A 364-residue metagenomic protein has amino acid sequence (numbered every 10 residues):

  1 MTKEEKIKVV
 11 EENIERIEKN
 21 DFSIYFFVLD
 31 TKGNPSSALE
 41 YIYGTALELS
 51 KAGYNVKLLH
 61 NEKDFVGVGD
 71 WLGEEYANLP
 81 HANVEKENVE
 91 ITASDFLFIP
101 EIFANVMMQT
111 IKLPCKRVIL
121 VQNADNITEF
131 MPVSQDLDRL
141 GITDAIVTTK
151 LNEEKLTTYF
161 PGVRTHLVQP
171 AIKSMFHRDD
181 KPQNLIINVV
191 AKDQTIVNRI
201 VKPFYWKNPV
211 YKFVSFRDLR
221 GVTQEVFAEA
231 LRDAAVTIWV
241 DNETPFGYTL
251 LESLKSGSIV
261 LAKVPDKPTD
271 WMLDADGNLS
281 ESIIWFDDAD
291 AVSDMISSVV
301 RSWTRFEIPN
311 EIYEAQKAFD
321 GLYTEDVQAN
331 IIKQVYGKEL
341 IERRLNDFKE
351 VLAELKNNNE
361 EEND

Functional and structural regions predicted by a protein language model:
K6-N13, K57, F65-I142: Extended catalytic core of nucleotide-activated donor transferases of GT-like folds
V28-Y41: A short, glycine/small-residue-rich beta-strand->loop->alpha-helix junction that serves as a flexible
S37, D290, R301-E360: A charged, aromatic-enriched C-terminal amphipathic alpha-helix characteristic of glycosyltransferases across folds
A38-Y41, N152-F227: Conserved catalytic-core segment of nucleotide-activated headgroup transferases in glycan assembly
A228, L251-K255, T269-D270: Short alpha-helical segment that forms part of, or immediately flanks, the ligand-binding pocket in carbohydrate-active
N242: Aromatic "clamp/platform" in nucleotide-sugar-dependent glycosyltransferases that forms part of the donor/acceptor
I259-V264: Short hydrophobic beta-strand element within catalytic cores of glycosyltransferases and related nucleotide-activated
D270-V299: Change "using UDP/GDP/dTDP sugars" to "using nucleotide sugars
